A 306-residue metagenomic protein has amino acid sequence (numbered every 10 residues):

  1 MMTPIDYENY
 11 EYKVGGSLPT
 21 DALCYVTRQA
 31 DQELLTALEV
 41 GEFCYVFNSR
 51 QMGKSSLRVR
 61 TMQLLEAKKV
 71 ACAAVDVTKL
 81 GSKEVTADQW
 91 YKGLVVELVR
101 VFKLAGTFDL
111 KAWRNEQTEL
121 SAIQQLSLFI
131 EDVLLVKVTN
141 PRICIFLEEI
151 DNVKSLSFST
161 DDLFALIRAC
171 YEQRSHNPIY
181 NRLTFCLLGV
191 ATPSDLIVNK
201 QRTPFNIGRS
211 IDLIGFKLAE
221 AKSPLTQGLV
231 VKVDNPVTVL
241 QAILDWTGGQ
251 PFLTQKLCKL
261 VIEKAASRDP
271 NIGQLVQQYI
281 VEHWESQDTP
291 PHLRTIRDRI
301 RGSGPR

Functional and structural regions predicted by a protein language model:
M2-L65, D132-V136, G228: Walker A/P-loop-proximal flanking segment of P-loop NTPase domains
T3, A219-K222, T226-R306: Winged-helix-like regulatory helical subdomains adjacent to P-loop NTPase cores
Q63-K83, C144: Conserved catalytic segments around the Walker B and adjacent sensor/switch elements of P-loop NTPase domains
C72, E84-F108: Conserved NTP-binding/hydrolysis module of P-loop NTPases
E97, V101-L147, D151-D161, L166-R168 (+1 more regions): Mid-core helix/loop region of P-loop NTP-binding domains shared across ATPases and GTPases
E149, R182-P193, L257-L260: A short beta-strand-to-loop transition that corresponds to the Sensor-1 phosphate-sensing loop of AAA+ P-loop ATPases
N177, A191-G208: Short regulatory helix/loop adjacent to the ATP-binding pocket of P-loop NTPases
G208-A219: Conserved AAA+ ATPase "SRH/arginine-finger" region at the nucleotide-binding site
